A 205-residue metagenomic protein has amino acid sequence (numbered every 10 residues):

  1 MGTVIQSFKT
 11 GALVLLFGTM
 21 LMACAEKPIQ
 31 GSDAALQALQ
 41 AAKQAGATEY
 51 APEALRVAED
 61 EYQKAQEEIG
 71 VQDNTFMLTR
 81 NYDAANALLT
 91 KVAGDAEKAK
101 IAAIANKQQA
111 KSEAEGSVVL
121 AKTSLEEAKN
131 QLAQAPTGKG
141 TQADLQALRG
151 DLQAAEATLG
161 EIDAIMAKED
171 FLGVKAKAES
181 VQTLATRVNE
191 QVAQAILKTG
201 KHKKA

Functional and structural regions predicted by a protein language model:
G2-I5, M20-A205: Long, charged/polar, soluble alpha-helical segments
G11-M20: Bacterial N-terminal signal peptides
